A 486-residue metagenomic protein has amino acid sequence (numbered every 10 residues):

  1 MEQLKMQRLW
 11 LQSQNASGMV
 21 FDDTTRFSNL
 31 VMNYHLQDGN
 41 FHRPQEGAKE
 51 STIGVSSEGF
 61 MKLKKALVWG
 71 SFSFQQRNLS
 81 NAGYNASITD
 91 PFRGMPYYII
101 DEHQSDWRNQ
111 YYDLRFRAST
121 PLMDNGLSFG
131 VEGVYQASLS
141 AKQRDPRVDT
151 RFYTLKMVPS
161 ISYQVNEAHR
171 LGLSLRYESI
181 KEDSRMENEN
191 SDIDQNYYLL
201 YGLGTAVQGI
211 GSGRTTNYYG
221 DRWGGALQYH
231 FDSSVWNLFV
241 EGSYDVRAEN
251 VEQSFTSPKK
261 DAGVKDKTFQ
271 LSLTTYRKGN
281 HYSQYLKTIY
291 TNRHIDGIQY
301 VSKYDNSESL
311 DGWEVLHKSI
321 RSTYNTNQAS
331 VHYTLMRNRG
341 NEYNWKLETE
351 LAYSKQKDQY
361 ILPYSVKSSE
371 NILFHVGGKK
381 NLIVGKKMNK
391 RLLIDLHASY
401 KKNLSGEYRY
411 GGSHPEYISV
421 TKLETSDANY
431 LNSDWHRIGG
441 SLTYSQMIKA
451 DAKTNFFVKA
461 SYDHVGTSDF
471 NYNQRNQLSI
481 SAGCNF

Functional and structural regions predicted by a protein language model:
S28-M32, G70-F72, F129-G133, P159 (+9 more regions): Membrane-embedded beta-strand positions of outer-membrane beta-barrel proteins
M32-D38, F74-N78, L122, Y135-L139 (+11 more regions): Transmembrane beta-strands of outer-membrane beta-barrel pores
N40-E46, N81-S87, A141-V148, S184-N190 (+6 more regions): Outer-membrane beta-barrel translocator domains and adjoining extracellular loop/strand segments of Gram-negative
Q45-S51, S105-R108, R147-R151, T215-D221 (+5 more regions): Replace "Gram-negative outer membrane beta-barrel proteins" with "bacterial and organellar outer membrane beta-barrel
V55-M61, L114-T120, M157-Y163, G225-F231 (+7 more regions): Residues on the lipid-exposed face of transmembrane beta-strands in outer-membrane beta-barrel proteins
L63-A66, L122-N125, Q164-A168, D232-S234 (+4 more regions): Outer-membrane beta-barrel channels and translocator barrels
E167, Q474-F486: Outer-membrane beta-barrel "beta-signal"
T205-T349: Long, internal scaffold/assembly segments composed of regular secondary structure
